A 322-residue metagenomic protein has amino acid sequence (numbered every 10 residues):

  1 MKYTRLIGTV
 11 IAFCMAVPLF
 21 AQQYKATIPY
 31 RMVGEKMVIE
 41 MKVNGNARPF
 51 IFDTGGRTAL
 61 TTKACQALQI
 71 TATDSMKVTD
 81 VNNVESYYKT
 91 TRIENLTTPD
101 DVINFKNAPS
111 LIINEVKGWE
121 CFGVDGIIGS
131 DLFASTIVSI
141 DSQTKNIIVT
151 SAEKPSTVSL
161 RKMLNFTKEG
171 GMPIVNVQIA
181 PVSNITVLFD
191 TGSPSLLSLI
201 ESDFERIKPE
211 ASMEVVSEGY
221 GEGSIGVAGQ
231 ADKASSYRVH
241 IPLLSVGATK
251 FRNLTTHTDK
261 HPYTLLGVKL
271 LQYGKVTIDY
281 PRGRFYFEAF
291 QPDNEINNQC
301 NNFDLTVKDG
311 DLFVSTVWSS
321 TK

Functional and structural regions predicted by a protein language model:
M1-A26: Bacterial Sec-dependent N-terminal signal peptides
A21-K322: Pepsin/retropepsin-fold aspartyl endopeptidases
